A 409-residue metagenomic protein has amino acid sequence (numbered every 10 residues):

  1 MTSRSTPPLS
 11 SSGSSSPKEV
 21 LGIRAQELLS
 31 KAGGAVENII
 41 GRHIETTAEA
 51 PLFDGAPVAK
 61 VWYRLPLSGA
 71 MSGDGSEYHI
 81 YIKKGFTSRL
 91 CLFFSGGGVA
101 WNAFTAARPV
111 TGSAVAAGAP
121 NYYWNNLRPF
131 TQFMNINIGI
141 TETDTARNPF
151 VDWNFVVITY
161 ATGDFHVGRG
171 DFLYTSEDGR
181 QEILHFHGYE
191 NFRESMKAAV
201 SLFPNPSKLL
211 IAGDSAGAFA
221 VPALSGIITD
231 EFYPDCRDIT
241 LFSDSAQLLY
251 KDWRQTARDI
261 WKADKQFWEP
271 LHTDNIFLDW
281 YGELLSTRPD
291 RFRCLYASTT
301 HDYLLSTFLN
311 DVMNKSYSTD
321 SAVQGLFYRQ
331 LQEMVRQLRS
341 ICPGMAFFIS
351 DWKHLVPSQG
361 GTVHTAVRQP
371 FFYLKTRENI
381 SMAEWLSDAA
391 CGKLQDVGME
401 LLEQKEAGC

Functional and structural regions predicted by a protein language model:
T2-C409: C-terminal His-loop and adjacent cap/lid subdomain of alpha/beta-hydrolase
